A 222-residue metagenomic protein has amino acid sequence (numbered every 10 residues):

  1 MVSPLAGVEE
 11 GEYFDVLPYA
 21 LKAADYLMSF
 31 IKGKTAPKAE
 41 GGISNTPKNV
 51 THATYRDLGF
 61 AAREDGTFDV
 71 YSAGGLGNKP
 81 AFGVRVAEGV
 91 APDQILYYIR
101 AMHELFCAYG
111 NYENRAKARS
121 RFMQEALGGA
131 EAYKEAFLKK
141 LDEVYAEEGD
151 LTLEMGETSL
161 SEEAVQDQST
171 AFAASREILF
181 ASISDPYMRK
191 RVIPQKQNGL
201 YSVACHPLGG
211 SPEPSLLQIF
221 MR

Functional and structural regions predicted by a protein language model:
M1-R222: Peripheral terminal and linker regions in Fe-S/redox and tRNA-modifying enzymes
